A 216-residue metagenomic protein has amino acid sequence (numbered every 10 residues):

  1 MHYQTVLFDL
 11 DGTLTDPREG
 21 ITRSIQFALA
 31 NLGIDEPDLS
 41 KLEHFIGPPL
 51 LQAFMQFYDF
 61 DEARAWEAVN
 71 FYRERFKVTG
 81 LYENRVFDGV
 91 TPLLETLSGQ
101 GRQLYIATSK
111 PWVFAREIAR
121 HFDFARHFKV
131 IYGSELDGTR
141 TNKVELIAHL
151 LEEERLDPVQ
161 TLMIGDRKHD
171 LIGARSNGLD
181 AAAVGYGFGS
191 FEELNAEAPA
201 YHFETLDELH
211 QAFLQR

Functional and structural regions predicted by a protein language model:
M1-H44: Active-site neighborhood of HAD-like aspartate-dependent phosphohydrolases
T5, K143-L171: Conserved Lys-Pro-Asp/Glu-containing loop-to-beta segment of HAD-superfamily phosphomonoesterases, centered on
I25, L93-A119: Substrate-recognition element of Asp-dependent hydrolases with the DxDx(T/V) motif
A28-L29, P49-E62, I118, H149-L151: Helix-loop "lid/cap" segments that line or gate small-molecule binding pockets
D35, A125-K129, D157: Conserved H-loop
M55-T91: Metal-dependent phosphoesterase signature
A125-R140: A short, structured active-site edge motif that brings together acidic residues
M163-H202: Acidic, Mg2+-coordinating phosphoryl-transfer loop and its flanking beta/alpha structural elements, shared across
